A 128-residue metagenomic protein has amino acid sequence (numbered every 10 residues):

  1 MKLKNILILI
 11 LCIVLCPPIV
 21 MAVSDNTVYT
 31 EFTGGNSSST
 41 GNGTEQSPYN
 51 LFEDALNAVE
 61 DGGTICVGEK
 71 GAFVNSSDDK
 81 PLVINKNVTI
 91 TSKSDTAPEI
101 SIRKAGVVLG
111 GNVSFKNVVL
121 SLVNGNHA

Functional and structural regions predicted by a protein language model:
M1-N5: Positively charged n-region of N-terminal signal peptides that target proteins for export
I8-P18: Bacterial N-terminal signal peptides
I19-D54, G71-A72: Right-handed parallel beta-helix/beta-solenoid
T33-T40, G62-G63, E69-V74, S94-A97 (+2 more regions): Acidic glycine-/aspartate-rich tracts in secreted/extracellular proteins
G63-T64, V88: Surface-exposed loop/turn positions
D79-K80, N85: Predominantly extracellular beta-rich ligand-binding scaffolds that present long acidic/polar faces for carbohydrate
N85-A128: Right-handed parallel beta-helix/beta-spiral solenoid domain characteristic of secreted/periplasmic
